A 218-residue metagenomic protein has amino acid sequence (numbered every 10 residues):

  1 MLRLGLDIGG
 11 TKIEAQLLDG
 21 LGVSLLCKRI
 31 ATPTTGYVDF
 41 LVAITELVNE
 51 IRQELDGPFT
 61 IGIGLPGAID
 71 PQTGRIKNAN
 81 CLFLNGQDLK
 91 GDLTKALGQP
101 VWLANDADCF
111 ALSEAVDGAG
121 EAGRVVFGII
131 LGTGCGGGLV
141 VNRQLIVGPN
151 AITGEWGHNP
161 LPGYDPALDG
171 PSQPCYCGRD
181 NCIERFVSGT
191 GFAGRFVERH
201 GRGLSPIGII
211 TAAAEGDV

Functional and structural regions predicted by a protein language model:
L2, Q16-L18, L26-C27, G36-D39 (+2 more regions): Glycine/GP-enriched mid-protein hinge/lid loop-to-helix segment characteristic of carbohydrate kinases
R3-L65: Conserved phosphate-binding loops in N-terminal lobes of ATP-dependent enzymes of the actin/Hsp70/sugar-kinase
D7, D106, G132: Active-site glycine-centered loops adjacent to acidic/histidine catalytic or metal-binding residues that shape
G9, L21, Q72-T73, N142: Residue-level recognition of short loop/turn positions
T11, P66-I69, G132-G134: Short glycine-rich anion-binding loops that position phosphate/pyrophosphate groups of nucleotides and phosphorylated
G22-L25, A68-Q72, L97, L204-G208: Short, basic/glycine-rich phosphate-binding loops at helix/coil junctions that contact nucleotide phosphates
P33, V38, V42-T45, N49 (+3 more regions): Glycine-rich phosphate-binding loop and adjoining helix at the ATP-binding site of ATP-dependent phosphoryl-transfer
